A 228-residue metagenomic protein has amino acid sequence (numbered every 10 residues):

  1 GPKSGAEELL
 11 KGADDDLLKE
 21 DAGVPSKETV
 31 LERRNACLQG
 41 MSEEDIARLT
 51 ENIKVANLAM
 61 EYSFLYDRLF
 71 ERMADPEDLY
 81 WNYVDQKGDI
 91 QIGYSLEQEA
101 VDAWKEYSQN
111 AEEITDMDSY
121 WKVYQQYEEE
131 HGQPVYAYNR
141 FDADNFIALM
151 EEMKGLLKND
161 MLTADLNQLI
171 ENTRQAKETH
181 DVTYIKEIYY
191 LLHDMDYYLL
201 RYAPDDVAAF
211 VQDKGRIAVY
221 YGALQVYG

Functional and structural regions predicted by a protein language model:
K3-Q133: Immediate post-signal-peptide N-terminus of mature secreted/exported proteins
I46, I53, I90-I92, I114 (+4 more regions): Weak global preference for isoleucine
A59-Y62, L69, E77, Q175-G228: C-terminal amphipathic alpha-helix
Y120-D206: Long, amphipathic, charge-rich alpha-helical segments that form helical bundles/coiled-coils
